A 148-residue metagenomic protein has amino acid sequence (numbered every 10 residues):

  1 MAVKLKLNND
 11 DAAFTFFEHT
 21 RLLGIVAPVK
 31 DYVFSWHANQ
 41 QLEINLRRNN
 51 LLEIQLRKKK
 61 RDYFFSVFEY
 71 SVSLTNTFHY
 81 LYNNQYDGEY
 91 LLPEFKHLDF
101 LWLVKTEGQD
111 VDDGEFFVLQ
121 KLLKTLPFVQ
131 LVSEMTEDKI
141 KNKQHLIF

Functional and structural regions predicted by a protein language model:
M1-A13: Short, extreme N-terminal leader segments that mark the start of a protein/domain
K4, T20, N83-P93, K139-F148: Surface-exposed, polar/charged interaction patches used for macromolecular assembly or partner binding
L5-K6, K58-K96: Long, continuous compositionally biased terminal/linker segments
D10-D31: Terminal, regulation- and interaction-focused segments at domain boundaries
A13-F17, L51, Q55, P93-F95: Conserved functional micro-motifs across diverse proteins
T20-A27, D99-D110: Short cationic amphipathic helices and targeting signals
V26-V72: Short, well-structured hydrophobic secondary-structure segments
V104, Q109-F148: Glycine-rich, aromatic-bearing surface loops/beta-hairpins
